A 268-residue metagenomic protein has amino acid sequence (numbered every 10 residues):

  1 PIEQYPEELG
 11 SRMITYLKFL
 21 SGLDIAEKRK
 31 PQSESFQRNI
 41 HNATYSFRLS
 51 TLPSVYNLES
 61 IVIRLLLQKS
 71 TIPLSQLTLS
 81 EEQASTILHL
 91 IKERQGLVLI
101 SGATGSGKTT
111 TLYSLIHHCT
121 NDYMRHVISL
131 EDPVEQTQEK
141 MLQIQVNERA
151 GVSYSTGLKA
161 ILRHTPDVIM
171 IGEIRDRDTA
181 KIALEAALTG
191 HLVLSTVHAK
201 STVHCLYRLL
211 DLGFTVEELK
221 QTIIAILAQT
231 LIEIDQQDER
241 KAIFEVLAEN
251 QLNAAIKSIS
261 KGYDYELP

Functional and structural regions predicted by a protein language model:
P1-P268: Short, flexible helix-loop junctions that flank or precede catalytic/ligand sites
